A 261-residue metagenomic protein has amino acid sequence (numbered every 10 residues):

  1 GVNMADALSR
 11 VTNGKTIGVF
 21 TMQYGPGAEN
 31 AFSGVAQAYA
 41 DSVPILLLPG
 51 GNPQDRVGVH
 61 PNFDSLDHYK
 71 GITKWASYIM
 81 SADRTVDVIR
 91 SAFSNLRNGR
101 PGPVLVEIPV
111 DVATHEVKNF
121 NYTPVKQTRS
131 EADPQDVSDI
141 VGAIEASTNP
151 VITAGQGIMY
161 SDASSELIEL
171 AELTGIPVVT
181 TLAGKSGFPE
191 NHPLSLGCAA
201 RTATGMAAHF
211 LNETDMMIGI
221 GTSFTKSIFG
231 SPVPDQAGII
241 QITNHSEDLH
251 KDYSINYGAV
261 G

Functional and structural regions predicted by a protein language model:
G1-G261: N-terminal alpha/beta PP-like core and its mobile active-site loop of ThDP/TPP-dependent enzymes
